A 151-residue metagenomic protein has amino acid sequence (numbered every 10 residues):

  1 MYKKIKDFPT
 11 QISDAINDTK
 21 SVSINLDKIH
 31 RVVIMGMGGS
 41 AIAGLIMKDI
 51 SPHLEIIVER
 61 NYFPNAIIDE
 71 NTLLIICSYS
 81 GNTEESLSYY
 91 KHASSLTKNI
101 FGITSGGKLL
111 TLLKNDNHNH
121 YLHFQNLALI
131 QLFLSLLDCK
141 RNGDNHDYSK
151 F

Functional and structural regions predicted by a protein language model:
M1-K20: N-terminal amphipathic/basic leader segments beginning at the initiator methionine
L26-K150: Glycine-rich phosphate-binding loops that contact phosphosugars or nucleotide phosphates
